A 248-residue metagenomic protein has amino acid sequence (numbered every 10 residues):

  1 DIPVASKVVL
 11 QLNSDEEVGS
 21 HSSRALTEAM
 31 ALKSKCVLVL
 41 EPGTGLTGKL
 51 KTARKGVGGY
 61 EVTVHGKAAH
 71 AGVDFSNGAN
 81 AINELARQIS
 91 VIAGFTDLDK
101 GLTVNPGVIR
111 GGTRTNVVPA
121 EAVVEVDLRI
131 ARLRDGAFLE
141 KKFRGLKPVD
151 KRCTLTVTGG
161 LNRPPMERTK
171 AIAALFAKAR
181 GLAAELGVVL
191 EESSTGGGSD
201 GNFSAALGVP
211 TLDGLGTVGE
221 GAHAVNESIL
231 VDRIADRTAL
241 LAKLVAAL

Functional and structural regions predicted by a protein language model:
D1-A53: Acidic/histidine-rich catalytic neighborhood of metal-dependent amide-processing enzymes
E17-G19, P42-T47, T52, G58-L248: Metal-dependent amide/peptide-bond hydrolase catalytic core, centered on the "pita-bread" metallohydrolase fold
